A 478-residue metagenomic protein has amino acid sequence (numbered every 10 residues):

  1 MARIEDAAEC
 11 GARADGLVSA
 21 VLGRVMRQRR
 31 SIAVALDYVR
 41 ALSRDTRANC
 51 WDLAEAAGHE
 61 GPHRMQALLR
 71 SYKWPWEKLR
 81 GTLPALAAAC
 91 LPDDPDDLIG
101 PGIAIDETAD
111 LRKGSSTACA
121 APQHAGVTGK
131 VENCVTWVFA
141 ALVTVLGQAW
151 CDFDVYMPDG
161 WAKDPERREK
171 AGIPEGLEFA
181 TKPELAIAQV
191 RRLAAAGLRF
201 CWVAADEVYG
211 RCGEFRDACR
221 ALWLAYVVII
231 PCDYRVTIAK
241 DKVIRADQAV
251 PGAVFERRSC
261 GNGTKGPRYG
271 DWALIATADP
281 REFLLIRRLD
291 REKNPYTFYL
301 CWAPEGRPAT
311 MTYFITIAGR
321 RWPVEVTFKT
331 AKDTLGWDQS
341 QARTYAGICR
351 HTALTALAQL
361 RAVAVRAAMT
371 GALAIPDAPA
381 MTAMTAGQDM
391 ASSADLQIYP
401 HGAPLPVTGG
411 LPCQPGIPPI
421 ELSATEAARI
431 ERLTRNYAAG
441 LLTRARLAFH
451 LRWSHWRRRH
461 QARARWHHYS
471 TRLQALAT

Functional and structural regions predicted by a protein language model:
M1-A204, V208-A225, I230-R235: Conserved, well-structured functional cores that handle cations and Mg-NTP chemistry
M1-R30, L42, M157, A171-K182 (+5 more regions): A short, flexible helix-boundary coil/loop motif
S31-V39, C50, M311, V324 (+1 more regions): Short runs of predominantly hydrophobic/aromatic residues within well-ordered alpha helices that form helix-helix
D37-Y38, N294-R321: Extended, non-catalytic structural segments that build the interaction scaffolds of large macromolecular assemblies
I99-G100, W137, R281-E282, P295-F298: Short, surface-exposed beta-edge/turn micro-motifs
E107-A109, Y209, P308-A342: Short amphipathic alpha-helical "interface-anchor" segments enriched in bulky aromatics
T136, P295, P323, T327 (+1 more regions): Catalytic-loop motifs flanking and including active-site residues across diverse enzymes
